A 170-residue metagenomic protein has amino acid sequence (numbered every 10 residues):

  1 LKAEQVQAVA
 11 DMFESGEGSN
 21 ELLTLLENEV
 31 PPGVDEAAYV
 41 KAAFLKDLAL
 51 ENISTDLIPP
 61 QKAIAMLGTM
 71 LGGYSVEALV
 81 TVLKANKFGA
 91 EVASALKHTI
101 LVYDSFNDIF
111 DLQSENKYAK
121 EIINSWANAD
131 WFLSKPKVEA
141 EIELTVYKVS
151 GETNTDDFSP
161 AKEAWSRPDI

Functional and structural regions predicted by a protein language model:
K2-E4, E14-L26, A42, I53-K62 (+2 more regions): Generic helix N-cap/helix-start motif at coil->alpha-helix transitions
K2-M12, P32-N52, M70-K84, L101-D111: Amphipathic alpha-helical scaffolding segments comprising HEAT/armadillo-like alpha-solenoid repeats
V6, L22, N124-N128: Extended alpha-helical scaffold regions
N20, D35, A49-S54, W131-K135: Short, mixed-charge, low-aromatic patches
L25-N28, M66-T69, A95-H98: Core register positions within helices of long alpha-helical scaffolds
P32, F44-D47, P59-A63, V76 (+2 more regions): Short, functional N-terminal and low-complexity linear motifs
T55-D56, K84-I170: Cytosolic catalytic domains that perform sulfur/thiol-centered chemistry
A65-M66, W131: N-proximal short alpha-helices
